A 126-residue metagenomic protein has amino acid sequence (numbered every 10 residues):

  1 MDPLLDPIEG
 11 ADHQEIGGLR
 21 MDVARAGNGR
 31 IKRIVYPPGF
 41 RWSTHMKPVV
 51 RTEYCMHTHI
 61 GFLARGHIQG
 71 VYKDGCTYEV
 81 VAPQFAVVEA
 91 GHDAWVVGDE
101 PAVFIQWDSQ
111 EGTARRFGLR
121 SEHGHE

Functional and structural regions predicted by a protein language model:
M1-V35, S43-T44, L119-E126: A short, N-terminal "cap"/entry segment at the start of jelly-roll beta-barrel domains of the cupin/DSBH fold
H13, M21-V23, I31-V35, I60 (+3 more regions): Conserved hydrophobic/aromatic beta-strand scaffold that supports enzyme active sites
G18, G39, G75-T77: Detector for glycine-centered tight turns/loop "hinges" at secondary-structure junctions
A26, Y72-G91: Short acidic-glycine-tyrosine-enriched beta hairpin
R33-I34, V87-V88, D93, D99-G118: A short hydrophobic beta-strand segment most commonly corresponding to one strand of the jelly-roll/cupin
R41-C55: Catalytic core of non-heme Fe(II) oxygenases with the double-stranded beta-helix
T52-G70: Short, conserved beta-strand element in jelly-roll/cupin
